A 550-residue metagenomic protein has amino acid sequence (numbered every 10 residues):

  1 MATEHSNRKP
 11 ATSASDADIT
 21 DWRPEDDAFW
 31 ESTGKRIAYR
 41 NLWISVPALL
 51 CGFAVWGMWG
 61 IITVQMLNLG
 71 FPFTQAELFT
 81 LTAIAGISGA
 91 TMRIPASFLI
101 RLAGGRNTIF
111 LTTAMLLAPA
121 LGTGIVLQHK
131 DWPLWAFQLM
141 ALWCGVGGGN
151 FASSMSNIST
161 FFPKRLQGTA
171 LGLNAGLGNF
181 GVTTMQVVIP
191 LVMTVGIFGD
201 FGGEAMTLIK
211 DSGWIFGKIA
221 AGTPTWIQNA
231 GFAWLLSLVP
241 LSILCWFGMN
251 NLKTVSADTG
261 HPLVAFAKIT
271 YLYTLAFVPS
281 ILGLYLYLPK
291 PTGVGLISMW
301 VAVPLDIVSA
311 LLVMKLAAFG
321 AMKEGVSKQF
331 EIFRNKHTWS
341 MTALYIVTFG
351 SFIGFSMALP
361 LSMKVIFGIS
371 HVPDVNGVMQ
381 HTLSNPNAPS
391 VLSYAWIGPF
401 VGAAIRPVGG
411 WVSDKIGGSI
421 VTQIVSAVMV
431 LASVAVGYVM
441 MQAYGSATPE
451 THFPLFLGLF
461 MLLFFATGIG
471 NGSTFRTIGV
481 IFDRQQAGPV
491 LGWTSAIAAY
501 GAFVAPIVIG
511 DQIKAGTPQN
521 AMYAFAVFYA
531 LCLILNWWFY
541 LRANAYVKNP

Functional and structural regions predicted by a protein language model:
R40-F71, M185-I189, F355-P360, A505: Extracytoplasmic
W59-V64, T274-P304, N335-A403: Extracytoplasmic gate region of multi-pass secondary transporters
T80-F98, W396-G409: Central cavity-lining transmembrane alpha-helices of secondary-active solute carriers, predominantly the Major
A114-K130, A427-P449: C-terminal ends and interior cores of transmembrane alpha-helices in multi-pass membrane transporters/permeases
P133-G149, P449-I469: Hydrophobic core of transmembrane alpha-helices in multi-pass small-molecule transporters, especially MFS/SLC-type
G148, G168-F198, S495-A505: Glycine-rich segments within core transmembrane alpha-helices of 12-TM secondary carriers
V182, I481-T517: A late C-terminal transmembrane helix in Major Facilitator Superfamily
L235-A257, L272-P291, A302-K323, L533-Y540: C-terminal membrane-cytosol helix-exit motif in multi-pass small-molecule transporters
